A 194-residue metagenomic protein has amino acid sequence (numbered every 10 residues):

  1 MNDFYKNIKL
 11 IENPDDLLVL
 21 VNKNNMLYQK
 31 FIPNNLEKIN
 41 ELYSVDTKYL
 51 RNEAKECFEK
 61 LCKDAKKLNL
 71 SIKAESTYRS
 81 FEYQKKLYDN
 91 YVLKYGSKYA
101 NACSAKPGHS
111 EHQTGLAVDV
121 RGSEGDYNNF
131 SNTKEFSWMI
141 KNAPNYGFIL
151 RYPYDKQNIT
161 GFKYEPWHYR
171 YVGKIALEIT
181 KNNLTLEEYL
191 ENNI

Functional and structural regions predicted by a protein language model:
M1-T77, F81-I194: Extracytoplasmic cell-surface/polysaccharide-interacting catalytic and binding patches
